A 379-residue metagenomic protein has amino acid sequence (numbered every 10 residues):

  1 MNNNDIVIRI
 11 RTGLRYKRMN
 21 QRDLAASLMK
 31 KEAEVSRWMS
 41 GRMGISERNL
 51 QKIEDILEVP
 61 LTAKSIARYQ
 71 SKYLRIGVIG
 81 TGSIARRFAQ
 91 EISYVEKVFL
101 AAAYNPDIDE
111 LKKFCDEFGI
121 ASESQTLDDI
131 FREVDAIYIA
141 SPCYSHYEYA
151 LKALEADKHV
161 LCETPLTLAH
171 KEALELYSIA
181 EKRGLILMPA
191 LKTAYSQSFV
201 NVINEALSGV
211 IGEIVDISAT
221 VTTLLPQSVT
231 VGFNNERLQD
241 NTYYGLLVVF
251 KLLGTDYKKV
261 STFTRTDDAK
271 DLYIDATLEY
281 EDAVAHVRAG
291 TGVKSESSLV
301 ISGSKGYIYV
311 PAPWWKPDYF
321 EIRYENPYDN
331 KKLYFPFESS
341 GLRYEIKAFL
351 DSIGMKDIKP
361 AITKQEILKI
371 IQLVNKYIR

Functional and structural regions predicted by a protein language model:
M1-M19, S27: A short, Lys/Arg-rich alpha-helix, primarily the initiator
E47-A63: DNA major-groove recognition helix of helix-turn-helix/homeodomain DNA-binding modules
R68-F118, L350: N-terminal Rossmann-like dinucleotide-binding module
F88, F118-Y177: Beta-loop-alpha module in the N-terminal Rossmann-like domain of NAD(P)-dependent dehydrogenases, especially those
D129, A136-I139, L174, L333 (+1 more regions): C-terminal helix-rich "cap/oligomerization" subdomain common to oxidoreductases
L168-P226: A contiguous active-site-proximal alpha/beta segment in oxidoreductase catalytic domains
A190-Q197, L225-Y257, I367: Mid-domain beta-loop-alpha active-site segment that forms a flexible, acidic cofactor/metal-binding surface
D240-K316, I346-K356: Contiguous beta-strand/loop segments that form the cofactor/metal-binding neighborhood of enzyme cores
